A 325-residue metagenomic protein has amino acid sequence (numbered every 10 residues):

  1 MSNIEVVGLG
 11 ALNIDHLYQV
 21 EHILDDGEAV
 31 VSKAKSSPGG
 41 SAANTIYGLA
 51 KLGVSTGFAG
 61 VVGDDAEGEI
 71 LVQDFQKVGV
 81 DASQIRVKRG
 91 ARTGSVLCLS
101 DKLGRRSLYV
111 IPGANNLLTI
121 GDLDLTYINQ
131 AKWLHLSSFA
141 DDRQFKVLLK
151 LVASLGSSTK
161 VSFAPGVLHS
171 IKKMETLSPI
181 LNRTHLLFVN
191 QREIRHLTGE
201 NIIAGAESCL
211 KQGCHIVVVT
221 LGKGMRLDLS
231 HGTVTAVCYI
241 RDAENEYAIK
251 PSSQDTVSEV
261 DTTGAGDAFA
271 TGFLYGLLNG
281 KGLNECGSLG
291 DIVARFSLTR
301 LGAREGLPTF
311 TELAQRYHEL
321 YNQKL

Functional and structural regions predicted by a protein language model:
M1-L12, D74-V87, S100-I249, P308 (+2 more regions): Ribokinase/PfkB-type carbohydrate-kinase core domain
M1-V61, A66-Q73, K77, S258-E259 (+1 more regions): Glycine-rich phosphate/adenosyl-contacting loop at the front of the ribokinase-like
S32-K33, L136, F163-P165, E259 (+2 more regions): Thr-Gly-centered strand-to-loop micro-motif
S41, T45, T176, G205 (+1 more regions): Hydrophobic alpha-helical segments typical of transmembrane helices and their membrane-interface/capping positions
A43-Y47, N129, N182, N284-S288 (+1 more regions): A broad detector of short, well-ordered amphipathic alpha-helices that serve as recognition/interaction surfaces
K51, Q212, E246-A248, S253-Q323: Conserved post-catalytic alpha-helical subdomain immediately downstream of the catalytic base and nucleotide-binding
R89-A91: Short, glycine-/polar-rich solvent-exposed loops and beta-turns at beta-strand/coil boundaries
